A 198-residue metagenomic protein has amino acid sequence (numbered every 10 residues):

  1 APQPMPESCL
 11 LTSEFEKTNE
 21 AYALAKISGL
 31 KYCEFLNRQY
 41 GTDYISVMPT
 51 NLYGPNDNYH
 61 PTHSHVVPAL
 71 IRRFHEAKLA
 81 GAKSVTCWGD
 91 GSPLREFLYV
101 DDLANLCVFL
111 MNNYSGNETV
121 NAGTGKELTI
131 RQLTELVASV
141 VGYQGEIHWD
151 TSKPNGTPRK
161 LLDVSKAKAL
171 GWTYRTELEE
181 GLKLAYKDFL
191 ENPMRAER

Functional and structural regions predicted by a protein language model:
A1-Y22, E34, R38-T42, L52-T62: Active-site "gating" loop of Rossmann-like NAD(P)-dependent oxidoreductase/epimerase domains
P2-P4, S8, T12, R73 (+3 more regions): A short secondary-structure junction motif
T12, P49-L52, L162-K166: A short small-residue
K17-T50, A69-A80: Active-site Tyr-X1-5-Lys
T18-Y22, T50-H65, G89-V100, T124-K126: Glycine-rich "substrate-gating" loop/helix at the edge of Rossmann-like oxidoreductase active sites
A25, H63, K160: Short, conserved glycine- and acidic-residue-centered signature motifs in active-site or ligand-binding loops
E76-R198: C-terminal substrate-binding subdomain of Rossmann-fold SDR/epimerase-dehydratase oxidoreductases
